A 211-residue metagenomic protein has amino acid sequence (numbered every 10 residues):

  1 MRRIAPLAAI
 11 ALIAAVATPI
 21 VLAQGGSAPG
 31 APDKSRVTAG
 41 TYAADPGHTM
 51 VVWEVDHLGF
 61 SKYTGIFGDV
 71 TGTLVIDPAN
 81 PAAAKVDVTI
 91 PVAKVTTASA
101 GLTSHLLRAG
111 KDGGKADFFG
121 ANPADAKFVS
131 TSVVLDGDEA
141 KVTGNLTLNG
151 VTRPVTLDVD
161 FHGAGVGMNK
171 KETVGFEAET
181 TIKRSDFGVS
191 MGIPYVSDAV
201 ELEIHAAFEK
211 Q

Functional and structural regions predicted by a protein language model:
M1-I10: Bacterial N-terminal signal peptides that target proteins for export
A14-L22: C-terminal segment of classical bacterial N-terminal signal peptides
V21-Q211: Low-complexity, acidic/polar, glycine-enriched regions of mature
